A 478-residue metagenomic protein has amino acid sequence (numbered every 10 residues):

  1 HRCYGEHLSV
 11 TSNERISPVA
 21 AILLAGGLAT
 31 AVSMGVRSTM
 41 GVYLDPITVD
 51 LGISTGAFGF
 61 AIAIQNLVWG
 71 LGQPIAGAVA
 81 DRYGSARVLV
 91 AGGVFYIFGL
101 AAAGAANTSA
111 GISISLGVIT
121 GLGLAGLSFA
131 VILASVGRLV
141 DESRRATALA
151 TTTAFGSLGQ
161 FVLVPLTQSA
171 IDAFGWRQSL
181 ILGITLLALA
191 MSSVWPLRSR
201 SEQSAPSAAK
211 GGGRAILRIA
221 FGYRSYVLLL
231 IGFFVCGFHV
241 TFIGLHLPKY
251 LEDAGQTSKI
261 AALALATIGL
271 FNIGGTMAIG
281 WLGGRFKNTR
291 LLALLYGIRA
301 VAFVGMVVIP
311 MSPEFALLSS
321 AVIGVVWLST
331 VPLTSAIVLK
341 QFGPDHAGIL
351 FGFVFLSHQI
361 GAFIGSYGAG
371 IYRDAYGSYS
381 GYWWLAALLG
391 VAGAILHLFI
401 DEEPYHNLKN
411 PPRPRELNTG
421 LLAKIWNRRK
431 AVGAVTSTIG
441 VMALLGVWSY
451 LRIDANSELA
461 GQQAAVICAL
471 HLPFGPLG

Functional and structural regions predicted by a protein language model:
A31, G99, G111-L127, F234 (+2 more regions): Hydrophobic core of transmembrane alpha-helices in multi-pass small-molecule transporters, especially MFS/SLC-type
S38, N66-P74, Q160-F161, G269-M277 (+2 more regions): Residue-level signature of mid-helix packing/kink "hotspots" within the transmembrane helices of 12-pass Major
M40-L44, Y223-T276, G365, G440-N456: Extracytoplasmic gate region of multi-pass secondary transporters
L71-S109: Conserved MFS/SLC helix-loop-helix module at the cytosolic interface between two early adjacent transmembrane helices
G72-G84, T276-K287, R373-D374, L477-G478: Helix-to-loop junctions at the C-terminal end of transmembrane segments in multipass secondary transporters
L116-A154: Cytoplasmic helix-loop-helix junction between adjacent transmembrane helices in 12-TM secondary transporters
T152-R200, S378: Helix-loop-helix hairpin linking two adjacent transmembrane segments in secondary transporters
I268, F286-I337: C-terminal transmembrane helical hairpin of 12-TM major facilitator-type secondary transporters
